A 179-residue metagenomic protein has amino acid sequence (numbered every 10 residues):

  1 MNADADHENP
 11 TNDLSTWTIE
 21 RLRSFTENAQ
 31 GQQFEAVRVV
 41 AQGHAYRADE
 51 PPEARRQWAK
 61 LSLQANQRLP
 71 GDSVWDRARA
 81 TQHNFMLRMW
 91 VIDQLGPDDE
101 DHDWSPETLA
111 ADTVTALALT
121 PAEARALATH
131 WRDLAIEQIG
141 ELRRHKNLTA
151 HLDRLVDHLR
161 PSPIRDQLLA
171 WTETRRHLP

Functional and structural regions predicted by a protein language model:
M1-P179: Compositionally biased accessory segments in Actinobacterial proteins
